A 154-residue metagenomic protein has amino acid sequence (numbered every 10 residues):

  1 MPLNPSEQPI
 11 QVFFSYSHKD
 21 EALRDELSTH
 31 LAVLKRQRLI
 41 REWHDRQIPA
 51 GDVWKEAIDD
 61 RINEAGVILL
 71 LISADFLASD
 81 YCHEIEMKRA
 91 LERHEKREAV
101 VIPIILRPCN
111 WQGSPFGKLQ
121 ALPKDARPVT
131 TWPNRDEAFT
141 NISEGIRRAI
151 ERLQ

Functional and structural regions predicted by a protein language model:
M1-L71, A90-V100, I105-R107, E137-Q154: Conserved N-terminal substructure of TIR/SEFIR domains
S17, I48, F76-D80, W132: Short, charged/polar micro-motifs that form catalytic or ligand-binding hotspots
E21-L23, L77-S79, N110-S114: Short catalytic/ligand-binding loop motif for oxyanion handling, primarily in non-cytosolic enzymes, centered on
D25-S28, Y81-E84, F116: Short amphipathic alpha-helical segments
L71-I72, K124: Short loop/turn segments at strand-loop or loop-helix junctions that form parts of catalytic or ligand-binding pockets
A74-K96: Conserved TIR/SEFIR loop-to-helix hotspot centered on a Trp-containing motif with a nearby acidic residue
C109-K124: Glycine-rich, charge-decorated loop segments at or immediately adjacent to ligand/cofactor-binding or catalytic sites
A121-G145: Conserved GTP-binding G-domain of TRAFAC-class P-loop NTPases and closely related GTPase folds
